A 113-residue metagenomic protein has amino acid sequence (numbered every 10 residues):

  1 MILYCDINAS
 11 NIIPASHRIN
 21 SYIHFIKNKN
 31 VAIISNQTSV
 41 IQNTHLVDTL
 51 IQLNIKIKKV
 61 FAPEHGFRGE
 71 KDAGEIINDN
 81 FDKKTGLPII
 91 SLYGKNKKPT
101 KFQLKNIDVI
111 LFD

Functional and structural regions predicted by a protein language model:
M1-N11: Bacterial Sec-dependent N-terminal signal peptides
N11-K56: N-terminal phosphate-binding or glycine-rich loops at protein starts, especially the Walker A/P-loop of NTPases
T38, H65-G66, G94: Solvent-exposed coil/turn segments that connect beta secondary-structure elements in extracytoplasmic/periplasmic
V40-T44, G69-E70, P99-T100: Extracytoplasmic/secreted cell-surface and envelope-processing proteins
K56-G66: Short internal beta-strands
H65-R68, I76-N78: A cross-family phosphate/adenosyl-ligand binding-site feature
N78-I107: Glycine-rich oxoanion-binding loops at beta->alpha junctions
D108-D113: Short acidic catalytic loops
